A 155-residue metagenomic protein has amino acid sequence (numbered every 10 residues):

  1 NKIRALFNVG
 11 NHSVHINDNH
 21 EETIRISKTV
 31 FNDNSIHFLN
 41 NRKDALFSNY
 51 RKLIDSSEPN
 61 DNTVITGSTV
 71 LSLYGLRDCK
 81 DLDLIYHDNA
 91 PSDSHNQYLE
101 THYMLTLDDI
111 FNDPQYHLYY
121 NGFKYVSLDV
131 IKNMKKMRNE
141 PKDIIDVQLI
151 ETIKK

Functional and structural regions predicted by a protein language model:
N1-A45: Non-catalytic terminal and connector segments of soluble metabolic enzymes
K2-F7, V70-C79, G122-Y125: Short, flexible, solvent-exposed loop/turn segments with mixed acidic/basic and small polar residues
E21, V70-S72, V130-N133: Short, solvent-exposed loop/turn segments at secondary-structure junctions
N32-I65, D143-I144, Q148-K155: Helical scaffold of the NTase/Pol beta-like nucleotidyltransferase catalytic core
K43-R51, D78, I85-N112: Metal-dependent nucleotidyltransferase catalytic core
K52-L82, H87-D88: Active-site nucleotide-donor binding segment shared across nucleotidyl transfer reactions
D93-Q97, D113-V126: Short acidic-hydrophobic surface loop/beta-edge motif
F123-K155: Hydrophobic alpha-helical interaction segments
